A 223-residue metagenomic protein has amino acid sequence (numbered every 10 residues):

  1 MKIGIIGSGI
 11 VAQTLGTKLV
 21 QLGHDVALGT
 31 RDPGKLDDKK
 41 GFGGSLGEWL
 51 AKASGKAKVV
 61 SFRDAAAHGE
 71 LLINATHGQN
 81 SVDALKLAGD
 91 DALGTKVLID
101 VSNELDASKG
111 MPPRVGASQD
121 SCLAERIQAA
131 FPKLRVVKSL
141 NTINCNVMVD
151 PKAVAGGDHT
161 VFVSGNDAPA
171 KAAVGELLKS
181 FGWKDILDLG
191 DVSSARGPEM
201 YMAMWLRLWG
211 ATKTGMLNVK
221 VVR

Functional and structural regions predicted by a protein language model:
M1-G44: NAD(P)+-binding Rossmann beta1-loop-alpha1 motif at the extreme N-terminus of oxidoreductases
I6, V147, D158-R223: Active-site-lining helix/loop region of Rossmann-like oxidoreductase modules
G9, H77-N80, T142-N144, D167-P169: Short beta->alpha connector loops
T14, K18, A130, L177: Rossmann-fold NAD(P)-dependent oxidoreductase module
D25, K56-K58, R135, D185: Conserved beta-strand segments of alpha/beta enzyme cores
K39-G55: Short, conserved SAM-binding/catalytic segment of Class I S-adenosyl-L-methionine-dependent methyltransferases
L50-V97, N103-M111: Rossmann-like NAD(P)-binding element
V97, V101-A153: Rossmann-fold NAD(P)-binding glycine/threonine-rich loop
